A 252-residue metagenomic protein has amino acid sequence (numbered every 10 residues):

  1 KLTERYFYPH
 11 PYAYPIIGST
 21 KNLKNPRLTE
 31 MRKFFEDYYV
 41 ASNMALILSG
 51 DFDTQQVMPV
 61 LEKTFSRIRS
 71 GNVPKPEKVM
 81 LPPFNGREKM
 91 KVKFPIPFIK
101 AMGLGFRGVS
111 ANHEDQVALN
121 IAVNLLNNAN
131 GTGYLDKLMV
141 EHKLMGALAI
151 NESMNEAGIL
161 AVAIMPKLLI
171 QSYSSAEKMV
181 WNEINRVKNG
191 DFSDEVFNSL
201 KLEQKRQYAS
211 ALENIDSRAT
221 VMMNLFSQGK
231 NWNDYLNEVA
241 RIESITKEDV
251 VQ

Functional and structural regions predicted by a protein language model:
K1-K21, N43-S49, K100-S110, D136-S244: M16 family metallopeptidases and their MPP-like homologs
Y8, I16, A45-S110, A211-L212: An aromatic/glycine/proline-enriched structural segment found at the starts of mature extracellular/organellar domains
L23-R27: Short, charged, amphipathic alpha-helices and their helix-cap/turn boundaries
E36-Y38, L81-P82, K93-F94, N151-M154: Replace "in large, NTP-powered and nucleic-acid-processing enzymes" with "in large, NTP-powered factors and other
V40-A45, V117: Short, surface-exposed connector motifs at secondary-structure boundaries
T54-M58, E114, I170-S175: Short, conserved charged micro-motifs
L104, E114-L126, Y134-L138: Active/ligand-binding-proximal structured segments within catalytic/core domains that scaffold catalytic residues
